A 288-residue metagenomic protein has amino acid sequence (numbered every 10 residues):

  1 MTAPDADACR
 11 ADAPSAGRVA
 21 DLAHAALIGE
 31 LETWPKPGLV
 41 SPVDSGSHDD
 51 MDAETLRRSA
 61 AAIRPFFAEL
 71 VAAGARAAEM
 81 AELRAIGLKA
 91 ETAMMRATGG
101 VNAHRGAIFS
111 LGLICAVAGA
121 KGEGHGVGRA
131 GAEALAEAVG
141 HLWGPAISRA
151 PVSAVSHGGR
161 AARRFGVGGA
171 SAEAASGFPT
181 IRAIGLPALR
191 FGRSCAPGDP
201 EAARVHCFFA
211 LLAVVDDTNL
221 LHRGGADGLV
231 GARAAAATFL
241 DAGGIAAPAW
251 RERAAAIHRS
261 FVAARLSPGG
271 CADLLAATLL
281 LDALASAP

Functional and structural regions predicted by a protein language model:
M1-R76, M80, A118-R259, D282 (+1 more regions): Phosphate-rich cofactor/ligand-interacting catalytic cores and adjacent structured alpha/beta frameworks
V43-S47, R105, L113, S171 (+2 more regions): Solvent-exposed, flexible loop/coil residues
T55, E82, I86, N102-S110 (+5 more regions): Short, contiguous, pocket-lining structural segments that sit at or immediately flank catalytic/ligand-binding sites
P65-A120: Long, hydrophobic/aromatic-enriched structural stretches that serve as scaffold segments
G87-M94, V139, F208-L212, H258-F261 (+1 more regions): Short alpha-helical scaffolding segments that buttress acidic/His motifs in well-ordered protein cores
T92-R105, C195, R259-P268: A short glycine/serine-rich beta->alpha loop
R105, F109-L113, A203, C207-A210 (+1 more regions): Amphipathic alpha-helical interaction segments
A263, S267-P288: Short, amphipathic C-terminal "tail helix"
